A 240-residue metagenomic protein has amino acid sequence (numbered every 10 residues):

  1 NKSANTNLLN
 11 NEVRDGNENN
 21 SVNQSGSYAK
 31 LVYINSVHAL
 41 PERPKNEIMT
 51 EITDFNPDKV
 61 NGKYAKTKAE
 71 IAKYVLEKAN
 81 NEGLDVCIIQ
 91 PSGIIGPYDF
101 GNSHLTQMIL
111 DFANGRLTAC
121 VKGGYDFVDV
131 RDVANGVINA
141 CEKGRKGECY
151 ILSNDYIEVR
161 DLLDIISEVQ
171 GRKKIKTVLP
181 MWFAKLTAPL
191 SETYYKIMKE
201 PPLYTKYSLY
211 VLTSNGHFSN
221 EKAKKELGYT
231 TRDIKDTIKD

Functional and structural regions predicted by a protein language model:
K2-D15, N19-Y64: Conserved Rossmann-fold NAD(P)-dependent oxidoreductase catalytic core, especially the SDR/UDP-sugar
V32-N35, Q90-S92, S153: Active-site beta-alpha turn of Rossmann-fold NAD(P)-dependent dehydrogenases/reductases
A39, I94-G96, I157: Conserved sequence/active-site signature of Rossmann-fold short-chain dehydrogenase/reductase
V60-C87: Active-site Tyr-X1-5-Lys
E82-I88, S92-D126: NAD(P)-dependent short-chain dehydrogenase/reductase
S103-H104, V121-C141, E148: Substrate-positioning beta->alpha
V128-R131, I157, R232: Residue-level signal for the nucleotide or nucleotide-sugar donor/cofactor binding architecture
G136-L203, N220, K225, I234 (+1 more regions): Mid/C-terminal beta-alpha module of Rossmann-like enzyme folds, strongest in SDR-family dehydrogenases/epimerases
